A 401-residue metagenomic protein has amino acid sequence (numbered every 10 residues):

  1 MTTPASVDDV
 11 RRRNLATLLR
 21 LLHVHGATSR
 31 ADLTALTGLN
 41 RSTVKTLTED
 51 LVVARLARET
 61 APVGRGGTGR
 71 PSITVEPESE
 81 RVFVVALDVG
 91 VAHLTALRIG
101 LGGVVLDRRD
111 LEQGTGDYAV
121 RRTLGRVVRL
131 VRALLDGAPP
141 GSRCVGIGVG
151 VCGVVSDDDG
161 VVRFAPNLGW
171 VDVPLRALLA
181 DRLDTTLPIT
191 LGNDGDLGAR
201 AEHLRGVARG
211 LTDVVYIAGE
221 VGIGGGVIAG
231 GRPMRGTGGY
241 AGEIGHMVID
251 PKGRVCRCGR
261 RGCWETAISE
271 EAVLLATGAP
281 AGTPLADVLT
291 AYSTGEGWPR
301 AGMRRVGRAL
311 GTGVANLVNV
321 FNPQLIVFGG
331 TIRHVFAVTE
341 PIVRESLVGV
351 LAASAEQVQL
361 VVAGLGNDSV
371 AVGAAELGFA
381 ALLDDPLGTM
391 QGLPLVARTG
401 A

Functional and structural regions predicted by a protein language model:
M1-E112, G116-R143, D184, K252 (+2 more regions): ATP-binding/phosphotransfer module of carbohydrate and carboxylate kinases, centering on a glycine-rich
V24-H25, R205, E220: Short helix-capping/turn signature of helix-turn-helix
V63, C152-V155, E220-G222, I332-R333: Short glycine-rich anion-binding loops that position phosphate/pyrophosphate groups of nucleotides and phosphorylated
E76, L87-G90, A208-R209, Y216-G219: Short loop/turn motifs at secondary-structure junctions and domain boundaries
G100, D157, I228: Short, acidic, Ser/Thr-enriched surface-loop or helix-capping motifs
V105-R108, E112-G148, G153-V215, A337-G349: Glycine-rich phosphate-binding loop and adjoining helix at the ATP-binding site of ATP-dependent phosphoryl-transfer
G195-D196, I223, F328: AAA+ ATPase active-site-proximal loops
L211-A267: Glycine-rich phosphate-binding loop of actin/hexokinase-like ATP-binding domains
